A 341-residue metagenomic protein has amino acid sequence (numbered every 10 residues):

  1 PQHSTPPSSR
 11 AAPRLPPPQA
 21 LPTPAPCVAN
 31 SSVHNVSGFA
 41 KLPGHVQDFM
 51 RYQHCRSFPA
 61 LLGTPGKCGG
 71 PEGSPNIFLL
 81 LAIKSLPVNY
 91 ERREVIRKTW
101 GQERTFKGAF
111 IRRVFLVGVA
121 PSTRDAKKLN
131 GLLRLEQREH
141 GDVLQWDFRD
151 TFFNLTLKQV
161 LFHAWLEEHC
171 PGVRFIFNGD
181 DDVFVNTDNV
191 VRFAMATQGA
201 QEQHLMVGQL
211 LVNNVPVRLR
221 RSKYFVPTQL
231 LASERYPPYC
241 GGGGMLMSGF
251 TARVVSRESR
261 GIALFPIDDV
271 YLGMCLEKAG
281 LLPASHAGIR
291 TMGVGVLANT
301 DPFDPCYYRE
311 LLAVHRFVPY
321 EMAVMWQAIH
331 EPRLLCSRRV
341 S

Functional and structural regions predicted by a protein language model:
P1-S341: Secretory-pathway lumenal glyco-enzymes, predominantly type II signal-anchor Golgi glycosyltransferases
